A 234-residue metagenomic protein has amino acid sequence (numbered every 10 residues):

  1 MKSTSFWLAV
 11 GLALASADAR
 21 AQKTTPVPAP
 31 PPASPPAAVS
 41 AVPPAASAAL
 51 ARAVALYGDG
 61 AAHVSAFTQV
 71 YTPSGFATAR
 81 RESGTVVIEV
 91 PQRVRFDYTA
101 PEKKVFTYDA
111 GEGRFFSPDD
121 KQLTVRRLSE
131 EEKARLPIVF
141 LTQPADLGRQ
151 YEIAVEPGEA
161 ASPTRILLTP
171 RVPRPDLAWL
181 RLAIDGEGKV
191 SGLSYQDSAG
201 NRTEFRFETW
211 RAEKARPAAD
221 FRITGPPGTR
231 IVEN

Functional and structural regions predicted by a protein language model:
M1-W7: Bacterial N-terminal signal peptides that target proteins for export
S16-D18: N-terminal signal peptide c-region/cleavage motif recognized by signal peptidases
Q22-A79, G225-N234: N-terminal leader/targeting segments and the immediate start of mature chains
K23, T85-L136, T203-E204: An acidic-aromatic
Y57, A134-G148: Short, solvent-exposed helix-to-loop capping segments enriched in aromatics
G60-A62, R81-S83, E89-P91, P101-K103 (+6 more regions): Extracytoplasmic
T124, D146-N234: Gly/Pro-enriched, hydrophobic low-complexity segments that function as extracytoplasmic propeptides/linkers
